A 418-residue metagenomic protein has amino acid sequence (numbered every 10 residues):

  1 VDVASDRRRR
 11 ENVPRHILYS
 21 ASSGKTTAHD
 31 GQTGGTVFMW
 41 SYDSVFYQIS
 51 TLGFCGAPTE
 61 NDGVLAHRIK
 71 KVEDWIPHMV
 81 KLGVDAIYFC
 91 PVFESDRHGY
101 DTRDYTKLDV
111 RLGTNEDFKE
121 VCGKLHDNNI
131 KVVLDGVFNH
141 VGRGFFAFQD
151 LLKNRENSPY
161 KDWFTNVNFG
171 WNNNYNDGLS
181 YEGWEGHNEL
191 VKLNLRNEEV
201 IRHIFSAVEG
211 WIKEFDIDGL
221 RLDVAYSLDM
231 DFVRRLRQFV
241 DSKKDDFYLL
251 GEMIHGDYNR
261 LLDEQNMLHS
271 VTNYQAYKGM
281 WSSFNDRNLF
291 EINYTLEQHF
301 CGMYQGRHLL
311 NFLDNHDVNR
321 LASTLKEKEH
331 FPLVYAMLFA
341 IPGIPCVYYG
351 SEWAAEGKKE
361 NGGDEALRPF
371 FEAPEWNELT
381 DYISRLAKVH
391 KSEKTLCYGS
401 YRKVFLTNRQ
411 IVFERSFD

Functional and structural regions predicted by a protein language model:
S5, R9-Y19: N-terminal amphipathic/hydrophobic targeting modules at extreme N-termini, encompassing cleavable Sec/SRP-type signal
F38-F46, S50-D85, V92-E214, L236-S242 (+1 more regions): Substrate-binding/active-site clefts of carbohydrate-active enzymes
M39-D43, T59, V64, H255 (+1 more regions): Loop/helix patches that line or flank the sugar-binding groove of alpha-linked glycan CAZymes
D43, G83-D85, N128-I130, D216-D218 (+4 more regions): Short, well-ordered coil/turn segments that N-cap beta-strands
V45-Q48, I87-F89, V132-L134, L220 (+4 more regions): Hydrophobic faces of well-ordered beta-strands that scaffold small-molecule active sites in alpha/beta enzyme cores
I49, M79, F89, Y105 (+9 more regions): Conserved, mostly hydrophobic/aromatic
S50, I87-D96, G136-F145, D223-D229 (+3 more regions): Short, solvent-exposed turn/loop segments enriched in Gly/Ser/Thr/Pro and often Arg
C122-N128, L152, K213, D223-M303 (+4 more regions): Active-site-proximal helices and loops of the catalytic beta/alpha 8
